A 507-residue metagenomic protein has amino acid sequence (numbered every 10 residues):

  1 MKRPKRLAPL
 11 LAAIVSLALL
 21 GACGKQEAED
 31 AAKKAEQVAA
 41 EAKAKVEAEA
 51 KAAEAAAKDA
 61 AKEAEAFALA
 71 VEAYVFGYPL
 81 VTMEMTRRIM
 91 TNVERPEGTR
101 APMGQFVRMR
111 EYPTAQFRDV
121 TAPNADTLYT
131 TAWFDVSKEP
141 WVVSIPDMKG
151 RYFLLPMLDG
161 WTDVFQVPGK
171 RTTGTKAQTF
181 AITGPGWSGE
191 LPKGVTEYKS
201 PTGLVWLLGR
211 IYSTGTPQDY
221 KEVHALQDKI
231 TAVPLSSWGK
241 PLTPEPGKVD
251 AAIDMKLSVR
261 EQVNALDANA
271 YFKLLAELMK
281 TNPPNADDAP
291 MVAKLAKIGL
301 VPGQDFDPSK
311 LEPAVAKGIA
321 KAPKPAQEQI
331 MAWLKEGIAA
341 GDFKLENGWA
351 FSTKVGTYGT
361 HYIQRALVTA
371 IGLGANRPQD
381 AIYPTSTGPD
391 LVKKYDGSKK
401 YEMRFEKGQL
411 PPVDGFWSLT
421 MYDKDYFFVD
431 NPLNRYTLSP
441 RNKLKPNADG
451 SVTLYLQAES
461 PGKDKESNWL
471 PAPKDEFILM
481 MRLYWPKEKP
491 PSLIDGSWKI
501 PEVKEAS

Functional and structural regions predicted by a protein language model:
K2-L11: Bacterial N-terminal signal peptides that target proteins for export
A12-L19: Bacterial N-terminal signal peptides
C23-Q26: Bacterial signal peptide processing site
A35, A39-S507: A compositional/structural signature for long, glycine/proline-rich flexible linkers and loops on extracytoplasmic
